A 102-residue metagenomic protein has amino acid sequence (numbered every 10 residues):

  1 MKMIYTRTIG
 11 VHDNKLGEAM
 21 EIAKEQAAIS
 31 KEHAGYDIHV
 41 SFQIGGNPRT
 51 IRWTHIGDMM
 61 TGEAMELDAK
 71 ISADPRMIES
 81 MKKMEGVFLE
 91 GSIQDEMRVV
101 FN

Functional and structural regions predicted by a protein language model:
M1-K2, N102: Absolute protein N-terminus
K2-G10, T54: Active-site-flanking beta-strand signature of metal-NTP-handling nucleotidyl enzymes and homologous cyclase-like
G10-E21: Short, surface-exposed ligand-recognition loops at beta-strand->loop->(often short) alpha-helix junctions that present
H12-N14, D58-M60, N102: Short coil/turn motifs at secondary-structure junctions
E25-H39, I56-Q94: An amphipathic, aromatic/His-enriched active-site/gating alpha helix that lines ligand/cofactor pockets
V40-I44: Short, solvent-exposed loop/turn elements at beta->coil junctions and helix N-caps that rim active or binding pockets
G46-R49: Short acidic/glycine-enriched loop/turn segments that link adjacent beta-strands
I93-N102: Short, low-order "capping/linker" segments at domain edges
